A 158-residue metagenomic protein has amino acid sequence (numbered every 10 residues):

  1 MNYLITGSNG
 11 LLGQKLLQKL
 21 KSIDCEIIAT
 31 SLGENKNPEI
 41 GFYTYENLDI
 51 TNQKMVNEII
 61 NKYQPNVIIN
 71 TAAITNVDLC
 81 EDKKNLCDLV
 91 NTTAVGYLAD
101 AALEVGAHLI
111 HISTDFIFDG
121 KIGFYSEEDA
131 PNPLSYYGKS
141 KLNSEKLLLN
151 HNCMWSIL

Functional and structural regions predicted by a protein language model:
M1-I23: N-terminal Rossmann NAD(P)H-binding glycine-rich loop of SDR-like oxidoreductase domains
A29-N37, I50, A72-A73: N-terminal Rossmann-fold cofactor-binding loop
E39-N52: Rossmann-fold cofactor-recognition segment
I50-V90: NAD(P)H-binding glycine-rich loop region in Rossmannoid oxidoreductase-like domains and their noncatalytic homologs
I68, D82-I110, E145-L147: NAD(P)-cofactor binding segment of oxidoreductase domains
G96-N132: Conserved Rossmann-fold NAD(P)-dependent oxidoreductase catalytic core, especially the SDR/UDP-sugar
H108-I110, T114-F116, E145-L158: Conserved beta-loop-beta element that borders a ligand/cofactor-binding pocket
S140: Active-site helix of classical SDR
